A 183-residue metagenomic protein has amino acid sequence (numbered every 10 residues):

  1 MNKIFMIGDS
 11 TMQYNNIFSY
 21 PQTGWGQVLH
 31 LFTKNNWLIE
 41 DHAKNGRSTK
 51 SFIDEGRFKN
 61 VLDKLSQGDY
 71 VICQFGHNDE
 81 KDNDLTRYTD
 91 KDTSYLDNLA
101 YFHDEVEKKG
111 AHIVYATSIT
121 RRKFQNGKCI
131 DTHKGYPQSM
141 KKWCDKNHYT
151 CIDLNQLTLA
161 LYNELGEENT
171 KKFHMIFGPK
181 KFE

Functional and structural regions predicted by a protein language model:
M1-K44, K59-Q67, V71: Serine-esterase "nucleophile elbow" of acetyl-processing enzymes
D9, R47, H77: Gly/Ser/Thr-rich helix-start
Y14, T49, L159: Active-site environment of divalent metal-dependent phosphoester hydrolases
N45-R47, T120-R121: Short, internal active-site loops enriched in acidic
S48-G56: Structural motif
G56-E183: Alpha-helical cap/lid subdomain in secreted, periplasmic, or secretory-pathway luminal O-acyl-processing enzymes
